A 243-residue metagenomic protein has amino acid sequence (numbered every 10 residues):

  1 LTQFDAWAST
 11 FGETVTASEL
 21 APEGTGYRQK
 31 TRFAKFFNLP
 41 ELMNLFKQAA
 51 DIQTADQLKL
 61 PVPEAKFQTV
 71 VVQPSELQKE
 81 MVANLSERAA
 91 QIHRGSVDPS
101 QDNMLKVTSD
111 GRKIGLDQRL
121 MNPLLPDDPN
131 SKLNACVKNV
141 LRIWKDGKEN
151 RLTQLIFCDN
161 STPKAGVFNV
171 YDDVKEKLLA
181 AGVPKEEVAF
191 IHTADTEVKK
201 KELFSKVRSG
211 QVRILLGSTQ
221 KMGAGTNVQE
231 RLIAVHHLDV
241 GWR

Functional and structural regions predicted by a protein language model:
L1-P126, N130, K138, R142-K145: Inter-lobe coupling linker of SF2 helicases/translocases
A65-F67, P184-E187, V212, E230-V235: Short glycine-/polar-rich loops that comprise or flank the Walker A/P-loop and associated switch/sensor motifs
T69, T153-L155, R213-I214: Residue-level preference for the first positions of well-ordered beta-strands
S96-V107, E149-D172: Conserved strand-helix element at the start of the C-terminal RecA-like helicase core
N160-H192: Conserved helicase motor "Helicase C" RecA-like lobe of SF1/SF2 P-loop NTPases
P184-T219: Conserved helicase ATPase core of P-loop NTP-dependent helicases/translocases
K201, L215-D239, R243: SF2 helicase motor core recognition
